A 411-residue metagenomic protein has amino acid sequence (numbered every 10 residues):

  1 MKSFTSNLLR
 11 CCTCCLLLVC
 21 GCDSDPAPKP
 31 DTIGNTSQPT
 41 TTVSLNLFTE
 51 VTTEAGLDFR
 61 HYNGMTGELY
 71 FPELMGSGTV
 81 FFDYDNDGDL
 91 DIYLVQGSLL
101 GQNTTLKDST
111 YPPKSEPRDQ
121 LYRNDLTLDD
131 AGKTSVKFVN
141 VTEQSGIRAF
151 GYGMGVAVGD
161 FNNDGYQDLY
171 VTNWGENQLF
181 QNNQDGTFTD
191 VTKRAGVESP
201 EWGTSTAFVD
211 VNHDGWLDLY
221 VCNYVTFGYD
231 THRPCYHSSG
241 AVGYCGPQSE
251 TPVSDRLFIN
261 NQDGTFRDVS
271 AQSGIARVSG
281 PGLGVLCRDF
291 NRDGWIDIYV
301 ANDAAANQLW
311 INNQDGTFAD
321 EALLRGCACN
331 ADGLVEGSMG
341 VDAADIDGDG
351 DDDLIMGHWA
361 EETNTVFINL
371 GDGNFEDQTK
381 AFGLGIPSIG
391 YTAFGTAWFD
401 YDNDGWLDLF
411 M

Functional and structural regions predicted by a protein language model:
M1, G21-M411: Acidic, glycine/proline-rich Ca2+-coordinating loop motifs
M1-C12: Bacterial N-terminal signal peptides that target proteins for export
R10-C20: Bacterial N-terminal signal peptides
